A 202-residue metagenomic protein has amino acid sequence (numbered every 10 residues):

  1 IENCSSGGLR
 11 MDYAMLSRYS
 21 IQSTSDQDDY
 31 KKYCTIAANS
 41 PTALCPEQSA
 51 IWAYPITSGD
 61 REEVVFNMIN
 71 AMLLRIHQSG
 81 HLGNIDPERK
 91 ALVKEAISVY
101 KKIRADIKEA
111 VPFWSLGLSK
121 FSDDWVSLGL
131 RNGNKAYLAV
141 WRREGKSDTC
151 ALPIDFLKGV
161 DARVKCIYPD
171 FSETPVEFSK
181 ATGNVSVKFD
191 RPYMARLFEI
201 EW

Functional and structural regions predicted by a protein language model:
I1, A71, L138, V164 (+1 more regions): Hydrophobic, well-ordered secondary-structure elements that form the walls of internal hydrophobic environments
E2-N84: Glycan-recognition surfaces
N3-D12, D86-K90, F113-S122: A glycine-rich phosphate-binding loop feature that marks nucleotide/adenosyl-phosphate handling sites
N3-S5, V140-R142, C166-Y168, W202: Active-site proximal loops enriched in glycine and acidic residues that flank catalytic Cys/His/Asp and coordinate
N70-L116: Aromatic- and carboxylate-lined catalytic core of secreted/periplasmic carbohydrate-active enzymes
S119-V160, Y193-E201: Carbohydrate-binding surface patches
D155-F171: Solvent-exposed beta-hairpin/edge-strand motifs
V176-W202: C-terminal beta-strand-rich structural cap/linker in extracellular carbohydrate-active enzymes
